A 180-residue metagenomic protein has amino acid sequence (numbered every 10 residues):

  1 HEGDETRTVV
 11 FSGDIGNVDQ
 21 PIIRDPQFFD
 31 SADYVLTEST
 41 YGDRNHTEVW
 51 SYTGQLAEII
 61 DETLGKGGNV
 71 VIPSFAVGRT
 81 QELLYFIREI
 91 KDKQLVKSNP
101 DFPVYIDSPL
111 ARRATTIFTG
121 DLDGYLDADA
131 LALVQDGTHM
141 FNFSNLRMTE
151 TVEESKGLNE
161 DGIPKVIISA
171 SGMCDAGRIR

Functional and structural regions predicted by a protein language model:
H1-E82, R88-N99: His/Asp/Glu-rich metal-coordinating catalytic cores of metallo-dependent phosphodiesterases/hydrolases acting on
I59-R180: Hard-cation-handling environments
